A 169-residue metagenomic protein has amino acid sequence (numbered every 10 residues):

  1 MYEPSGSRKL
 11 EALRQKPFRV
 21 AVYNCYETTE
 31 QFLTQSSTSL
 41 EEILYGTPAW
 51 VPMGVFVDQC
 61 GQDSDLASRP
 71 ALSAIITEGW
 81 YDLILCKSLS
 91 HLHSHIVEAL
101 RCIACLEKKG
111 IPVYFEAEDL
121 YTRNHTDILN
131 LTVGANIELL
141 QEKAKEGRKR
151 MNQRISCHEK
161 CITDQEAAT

Functional and structural regions predicted by a protein language model:
M1-E159, Q165-T169: Short, structured surface patches at the beginning of a domain
